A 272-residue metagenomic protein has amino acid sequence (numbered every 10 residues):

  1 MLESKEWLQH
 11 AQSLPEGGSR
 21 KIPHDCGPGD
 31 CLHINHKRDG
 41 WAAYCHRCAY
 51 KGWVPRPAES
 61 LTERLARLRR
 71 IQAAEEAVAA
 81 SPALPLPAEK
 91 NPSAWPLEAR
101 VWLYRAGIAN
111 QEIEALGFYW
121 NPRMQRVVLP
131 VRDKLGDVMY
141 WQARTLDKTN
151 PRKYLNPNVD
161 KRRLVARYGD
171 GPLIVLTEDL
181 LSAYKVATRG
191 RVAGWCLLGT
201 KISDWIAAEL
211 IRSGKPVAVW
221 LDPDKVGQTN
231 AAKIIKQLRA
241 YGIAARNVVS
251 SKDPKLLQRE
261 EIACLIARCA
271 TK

Functional and structural regions predicted by a protein language model:
M1-A115, P122-R126, D137-V138, A143-P151 (+5 more regions): Non-catalytic accessory segments of DNA primases and related replication-initiation nucleases
M1-S4, Y44-H46, G171-I174, S182-K272: TOPRIM fold recognition
C31-H33, R47, A115-Y119, K153-Y154 (+5 more regions): Residue-level preference for alpha-helix termini and adjacent loops
L32-I34, V131-D137, L265-A267: Short, charged low-complexity intrinsically disordered segments located at boundaries of structured domains
A83-L86, Y168, V219-W220: A short, structure-level motif marking secondary-structure boundaries and short turns
N121-K215, A231: Phosphate-handling DNA/RNA-contact segment within nucleic-acid enzymes
